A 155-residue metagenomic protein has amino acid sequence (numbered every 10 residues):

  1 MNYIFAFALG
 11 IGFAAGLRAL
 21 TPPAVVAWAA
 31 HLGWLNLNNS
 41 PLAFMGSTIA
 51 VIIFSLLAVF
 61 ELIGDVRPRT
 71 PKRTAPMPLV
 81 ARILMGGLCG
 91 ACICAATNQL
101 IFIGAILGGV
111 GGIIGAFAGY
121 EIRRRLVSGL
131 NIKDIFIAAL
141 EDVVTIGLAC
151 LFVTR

Functional and structural regions predicted by a protein language model:
M1-A6, A29-T48, C89-A105, L151-R155: Helix-coil boundary and interhelical linker segments in multi-pass alpha-helical membrane proteins
F5-A6, G10, T21, V51-S55 (+4 more regions): Hydrophobic alpha-helical transmembrane segments
V59-R73, F117-G129: C-terminal ends of transmembrane helices
E61, A81-G90, E141-I146: Core segments of transmembrane alpha-helices that mediate helix-helix packing or line hydrophobic substrate/ligand
K72-L84, I106, D134-A139: Cytoplasmic-side transmembrane-helix entry/capping segments in multi-pass membrane proteins
L84-C92, A96-T97, A105-E121: Mid-bilayer segments of alpha-helical transmembrane spans in multi-pass integral membrane proteins that mediate
R124-E141: Interfacial loop-to-transmembrane junctions
A138-R155: Final/C-terminal transmembrane alpha-helix of multipass membrane proteins
